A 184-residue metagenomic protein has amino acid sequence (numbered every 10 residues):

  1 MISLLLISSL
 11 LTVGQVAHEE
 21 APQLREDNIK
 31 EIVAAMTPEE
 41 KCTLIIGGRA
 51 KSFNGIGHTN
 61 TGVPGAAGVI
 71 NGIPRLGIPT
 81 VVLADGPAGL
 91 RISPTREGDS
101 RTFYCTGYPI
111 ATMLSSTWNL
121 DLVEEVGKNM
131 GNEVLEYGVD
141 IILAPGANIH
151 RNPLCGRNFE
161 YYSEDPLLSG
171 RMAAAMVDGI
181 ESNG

Functional and structural regions predicted by a protein language model:
I2-S9: Bacterial N-terminal signal peptides
V16-G184: N-terminal beta-rich core of secreted/periplasmic extracellular enzymes
